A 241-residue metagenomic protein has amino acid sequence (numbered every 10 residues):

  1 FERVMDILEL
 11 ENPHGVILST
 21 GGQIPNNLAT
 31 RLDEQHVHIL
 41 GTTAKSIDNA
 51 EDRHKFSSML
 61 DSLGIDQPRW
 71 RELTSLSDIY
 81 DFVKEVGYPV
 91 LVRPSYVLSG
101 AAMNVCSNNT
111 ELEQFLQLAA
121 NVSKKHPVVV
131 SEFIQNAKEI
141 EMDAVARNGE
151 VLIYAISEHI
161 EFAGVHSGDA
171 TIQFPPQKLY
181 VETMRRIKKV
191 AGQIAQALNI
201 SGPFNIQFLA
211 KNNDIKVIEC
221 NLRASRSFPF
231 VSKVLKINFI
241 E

Functional and structural regions predicted by a protein language model:
F1-P13, I24-N26, G41, L63 (+3 more regions): ATP-dependent carboxylate activation and anion-phosphoryl transfer catalytic cores that bind Mg-ATP to form
D6, T30, S58, D81 (+1 more regions): Surface-exposed charge patches
H14-T20: Periplasmic-binding protein-like
G22-Q23, L73-L76, N136: Short beta->alpha connector loops
Q23-H36: Short Gly/Thr/Asp-enriched flexible loops that form oxyanion-binding sites at enzyme active sites
V37, G41-M103: A conserved helix-loop-beta module that forms one wall/lid of the active-site cleft in ATP-utilizing catalytic domains
